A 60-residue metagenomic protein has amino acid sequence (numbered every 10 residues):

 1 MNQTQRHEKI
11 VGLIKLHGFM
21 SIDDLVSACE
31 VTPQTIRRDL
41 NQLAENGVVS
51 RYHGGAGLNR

Functional and structural regions predicted by a protein language model:
N2-D23, S27-A28, Q34, L40-R60: HTH-adjacent hinge/linker in prokaryotic transcriptional regulators
